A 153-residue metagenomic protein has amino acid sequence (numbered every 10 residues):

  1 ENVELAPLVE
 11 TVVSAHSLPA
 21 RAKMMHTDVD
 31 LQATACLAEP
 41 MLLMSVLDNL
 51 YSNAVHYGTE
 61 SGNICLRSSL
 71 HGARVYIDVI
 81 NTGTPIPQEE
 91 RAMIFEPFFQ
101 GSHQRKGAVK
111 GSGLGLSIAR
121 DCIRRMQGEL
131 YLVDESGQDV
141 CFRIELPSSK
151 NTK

Functional and structural regions predicted by a protein language model:
E1, L31, A35-A38: Conserved micro-motifs of the catalytic ATP-binding
E1-S14: A conserved beta-strand-to-alpha-helix junction within the catalytic ATP-binding
P19-V29: Short conserved segments within the C-terminal catalytic ATPase subdomain
A54-V55: Short helix-loop "hinge" at the ATP-lid/N-box region of the Bergerat-fold HATPase_c
S61-A73: Short beta-strand/loop element within the Bergerat-fold HATPase_c
I86-F98: Short conserved segment of the HATPase_c
G128-E129: Conserved glycine-rich
